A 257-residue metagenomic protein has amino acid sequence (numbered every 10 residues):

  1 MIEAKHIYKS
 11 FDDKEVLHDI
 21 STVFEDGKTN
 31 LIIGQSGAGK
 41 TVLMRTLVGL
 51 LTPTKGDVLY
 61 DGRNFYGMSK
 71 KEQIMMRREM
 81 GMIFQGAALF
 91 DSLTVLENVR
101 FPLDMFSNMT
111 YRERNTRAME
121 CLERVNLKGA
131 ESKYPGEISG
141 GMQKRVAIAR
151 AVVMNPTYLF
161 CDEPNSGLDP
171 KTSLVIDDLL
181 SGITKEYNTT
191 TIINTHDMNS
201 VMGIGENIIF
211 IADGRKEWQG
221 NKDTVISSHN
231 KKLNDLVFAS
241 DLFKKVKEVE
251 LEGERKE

Functional and structural regions predicted by a protein language model:
V48: Helix-to-loop junction immediately C-terminal to a conserved catalytic motif
G56-N64: Conserved ABC transporter NBD signature motif
Y111-G129: Conserved ABC ATPase "signature" region
Y134-I138, M142: Conserved ABC ATPase signature
V153-T157: A short, proline-enriched helix->beta-strand linker immediately N-terminal to the Walker B motif in ABC-type P-loop
L159-D162: Catalytic Walker B motif of ABC-type/P-loop ATPase nucleotide-binding domains
P170-T172: Helix N-cap at the start of a conserved alpha-helix in ABC-type nucleotide-binding domains
